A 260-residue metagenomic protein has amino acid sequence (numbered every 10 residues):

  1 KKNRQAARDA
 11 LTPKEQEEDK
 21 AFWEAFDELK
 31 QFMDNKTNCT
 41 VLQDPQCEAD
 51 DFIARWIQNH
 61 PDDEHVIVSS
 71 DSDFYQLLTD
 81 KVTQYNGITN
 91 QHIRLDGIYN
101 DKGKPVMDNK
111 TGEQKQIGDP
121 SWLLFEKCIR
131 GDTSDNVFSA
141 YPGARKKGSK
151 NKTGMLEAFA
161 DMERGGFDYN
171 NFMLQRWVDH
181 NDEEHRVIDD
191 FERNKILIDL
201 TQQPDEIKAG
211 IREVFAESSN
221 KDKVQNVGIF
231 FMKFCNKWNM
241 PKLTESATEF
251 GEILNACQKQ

Functional and structural regions predicted by a protein language model:
K1-N3: A basic- and aromatic-enriched beta-loop-alpha substructure that forms the phosphate/nucleotide- and DNA/RNA-contacting
Q5-L243, A256: Extended two-metal-dependent nuclease catalytic cores across DNA- and RNA-processing enzymes
F250-Q260: Short, amphipathic C-terminal "tail helix"
